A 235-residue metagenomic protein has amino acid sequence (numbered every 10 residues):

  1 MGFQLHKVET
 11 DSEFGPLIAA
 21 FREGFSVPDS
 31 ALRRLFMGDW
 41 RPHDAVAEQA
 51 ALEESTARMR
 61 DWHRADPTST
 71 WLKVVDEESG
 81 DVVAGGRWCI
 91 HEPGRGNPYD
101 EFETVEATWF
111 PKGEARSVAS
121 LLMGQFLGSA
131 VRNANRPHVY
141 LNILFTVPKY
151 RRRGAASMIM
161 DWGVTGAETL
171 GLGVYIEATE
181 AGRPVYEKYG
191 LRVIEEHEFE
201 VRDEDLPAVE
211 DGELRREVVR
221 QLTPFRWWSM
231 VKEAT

Functional and structural regions predicted by a protein language model:
Q4-A19, F25-A31: A short beta-loop-alpha structural element at the N-terminal edge of CoA-dependent acyl/N-acetyltransferase catalytic
P16-A20, R58, M158, W162 (+1 more regions): Alpha-helical elements of Rossmann-like donor-binding domains used by nucleotide-donor carbohydrate transfer enzymes
P28-A47: A short gly/proline-enriched turn/hairpin at secondary-structure junctions
A31-L35, A50, E54, W62-T68 (+4 more regions): Conserved acyl-donor/pantetheine-binding loop and adjacent beta-alpha core of acyl/acetyltransferases and related
W71-D76: Cytosolic beta-strand hydrophobic patch enriched in CBS
P137-V139, G166-T179: Conserved GNAT acetyl-CoA-binding A-motif
T146, R152-T165, E187-K188: Conserved acetyl-CoA-binding loop-helix of GNAT-fold acetyltransferases
S157, T169-G171, E180-E200: Conserved active-site alpha-helix within GNAT-family acetyltransferase domains
